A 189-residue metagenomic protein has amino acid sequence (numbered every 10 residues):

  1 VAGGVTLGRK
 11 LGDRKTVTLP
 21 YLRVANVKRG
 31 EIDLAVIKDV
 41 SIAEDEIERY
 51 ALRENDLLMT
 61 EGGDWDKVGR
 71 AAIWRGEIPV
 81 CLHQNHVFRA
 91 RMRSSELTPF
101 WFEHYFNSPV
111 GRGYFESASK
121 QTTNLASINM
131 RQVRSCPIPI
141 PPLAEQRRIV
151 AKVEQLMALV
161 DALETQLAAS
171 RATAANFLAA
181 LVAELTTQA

Functional and structural regions predicted by a protein language model:
V1-L11, A25-L57, I73: Sequence-specific dsDNA recognition surfaces
V27-D39, L57-H83, F100-H104, G113-S119 (+1 more regions): Short, ligand-facing micro-motifs at secondary-structure edges
V27-R29, D64-W65, I78, F88 (+3 more regions): Short, glycine-/Ser/Thr-/acidic-enriched flexible segments
V80-F88, L97-F100, K120-A144: A short glycine-rich beta-alpha junction/loop motif
F102, F106, Q146-I149: Interdomain signal-transducing alpha-helices
G113, S135-A189: Amphipathic alpha-helical coiled-coil/heptad-repeat segments
